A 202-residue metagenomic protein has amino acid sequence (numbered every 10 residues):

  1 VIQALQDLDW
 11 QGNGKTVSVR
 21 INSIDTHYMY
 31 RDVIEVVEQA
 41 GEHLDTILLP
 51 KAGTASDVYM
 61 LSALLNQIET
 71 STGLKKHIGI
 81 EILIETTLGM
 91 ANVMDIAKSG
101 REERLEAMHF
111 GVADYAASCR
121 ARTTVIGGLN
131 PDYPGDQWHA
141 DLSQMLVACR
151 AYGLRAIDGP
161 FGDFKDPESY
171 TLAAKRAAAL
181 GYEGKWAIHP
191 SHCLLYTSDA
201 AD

Functional and structural regions predicted by a protein language model:
V1-S198: Expand to "…catalyze enediolate/carbanion chemistry for C-C bond making/breaking, isomerization, decarboxylation
